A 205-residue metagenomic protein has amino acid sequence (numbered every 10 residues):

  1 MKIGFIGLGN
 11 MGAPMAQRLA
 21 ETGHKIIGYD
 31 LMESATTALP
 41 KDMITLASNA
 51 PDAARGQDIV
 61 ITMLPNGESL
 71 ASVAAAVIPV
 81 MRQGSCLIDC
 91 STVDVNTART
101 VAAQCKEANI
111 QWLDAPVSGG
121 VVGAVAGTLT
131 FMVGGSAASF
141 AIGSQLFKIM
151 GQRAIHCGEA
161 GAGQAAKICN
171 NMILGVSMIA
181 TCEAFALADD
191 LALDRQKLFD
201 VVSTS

Functional and structural regions predicted by a protein language model:
M1-T62, S85, V121: NAD(P)+-binding Rossmann beta1-loop-alpha1 motif at the extreme N-terminus of oxidoreductases
I26, L46, Q111-L113, A154 (+1 more regions): Hydrophobic beta-strand scaffold residues
A50-Q111: Rossmann-fold NAD(P) dinucleotide-binding segment
L64, V93-G175: Rossmann-fold dinucleotide-binding core
A162-S205: Helical "substrate-binding/catalytic lid" subdomain of Rossmann-like NAD(P)-dependent dehydrogenases/reductases
